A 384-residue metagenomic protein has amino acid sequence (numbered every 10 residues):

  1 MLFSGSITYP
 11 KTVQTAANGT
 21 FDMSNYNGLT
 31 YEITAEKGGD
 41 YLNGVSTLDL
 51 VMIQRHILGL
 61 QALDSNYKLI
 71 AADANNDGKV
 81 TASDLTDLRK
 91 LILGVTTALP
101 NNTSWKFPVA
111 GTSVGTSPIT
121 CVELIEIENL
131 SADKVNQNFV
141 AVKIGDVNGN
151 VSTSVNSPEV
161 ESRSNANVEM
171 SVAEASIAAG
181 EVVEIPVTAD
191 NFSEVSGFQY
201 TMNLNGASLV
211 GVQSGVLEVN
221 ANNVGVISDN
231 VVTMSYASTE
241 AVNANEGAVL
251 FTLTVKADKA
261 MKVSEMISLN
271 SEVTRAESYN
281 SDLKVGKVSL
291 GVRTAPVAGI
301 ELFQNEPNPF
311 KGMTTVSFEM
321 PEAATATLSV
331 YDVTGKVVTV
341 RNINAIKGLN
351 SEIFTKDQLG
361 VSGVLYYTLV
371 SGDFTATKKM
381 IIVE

Functional and structural regions predicted by a protein language model:
S6, T30, Y41-G44, V51 (+5 more regions): Acidic, low-complexity intrinsically disordered segments
S6-D22: Short, acidic Ser/Thr/Gly-rich low-complexity loop/linker segments typical of extracellular and cell-surface proteins
D22-T30: Short Pro-Gly-centered beta-turn/loop motif in secreted/extracellular proteins
N75-D77: Acidic carboxylate motifs that coordinate Ca2+ or other divalent cations, activating on Asp/Glu
I185-A189, T314-M320, F354: Aromatic/hydrophobic beta-strand junction motif of beta-rich domains
N305-E306, V330-V338, L365: Short, glycine-anchored, charge-dense loop/turn motifs used at functional sites
T315, N342-D373: Short, surface-exposed loop/turn motifs with a glycine/proline- and acidic-biased composition
N344, M380-E384: Short beta-strand edge segments in extracellular beta-sheet folds
